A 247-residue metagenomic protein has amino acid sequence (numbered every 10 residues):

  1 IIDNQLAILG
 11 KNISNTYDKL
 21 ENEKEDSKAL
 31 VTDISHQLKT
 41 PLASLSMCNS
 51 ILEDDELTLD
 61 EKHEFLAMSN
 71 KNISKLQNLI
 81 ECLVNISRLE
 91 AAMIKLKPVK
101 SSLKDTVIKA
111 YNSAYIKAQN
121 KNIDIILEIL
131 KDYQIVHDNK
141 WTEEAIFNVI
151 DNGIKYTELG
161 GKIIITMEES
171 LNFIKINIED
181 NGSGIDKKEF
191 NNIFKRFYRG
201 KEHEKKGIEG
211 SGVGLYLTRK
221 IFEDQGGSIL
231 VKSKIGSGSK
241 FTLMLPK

Functional and structural regions predicted by a protein language model:
A91-L96, Q134-D138: Conserved micro-motifs of the catalytic ATP-binding
K97-K100, Q119, D124-Q134, L171: Conserved catalytic submotifs in the C-terminal HATPase_c
G153-I154: Short helix-loop "hinge" at the ATP-lid/N-box region of the Bergerat-fold HATPase_c
G160-N172: Short beta-strand/loop element within the Bergerat-fold HATPase_c
D180: Acidic ATP/Mg2+-coordinating residue in the GHKL
I185-F197: Short conserved segment of the HATPase_c
G226-S228: Conserved glycine-rich
